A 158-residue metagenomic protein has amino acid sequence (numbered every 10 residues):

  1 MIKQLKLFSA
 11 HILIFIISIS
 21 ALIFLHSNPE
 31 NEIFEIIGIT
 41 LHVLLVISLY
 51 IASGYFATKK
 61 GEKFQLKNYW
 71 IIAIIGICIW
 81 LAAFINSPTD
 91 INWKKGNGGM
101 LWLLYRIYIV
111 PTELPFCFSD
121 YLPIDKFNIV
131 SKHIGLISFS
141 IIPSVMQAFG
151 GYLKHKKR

Functional and structural regions predicted by a protein language model:
M1-Y50: Transmembrane alpha-helical insertion/packing segments
S9-I14, Q65-A83: Transmembrane alpha-helical segments of multi-pass membrane proteins
S20-E32, Y55-T58, A82-N92, S119-P123: Juxtamembrane "helix-exit" motif on the non-cytosolic side of transmembrane helices
H26-G38, N92-G98, D125-K132: Membrane-helix interface and helix-disruption motif detector
H42-Y69: Canonical alpha-helical transmembrane segments
S48-F56, I129-R158: Transmembrane alpha-helical segments in integral membrane proteins
I72-M100: C-terminal halves and exits of single transmembrane alpha-helices
Y108-P143: Hydrophobic alpha-helical transmembrane segments
